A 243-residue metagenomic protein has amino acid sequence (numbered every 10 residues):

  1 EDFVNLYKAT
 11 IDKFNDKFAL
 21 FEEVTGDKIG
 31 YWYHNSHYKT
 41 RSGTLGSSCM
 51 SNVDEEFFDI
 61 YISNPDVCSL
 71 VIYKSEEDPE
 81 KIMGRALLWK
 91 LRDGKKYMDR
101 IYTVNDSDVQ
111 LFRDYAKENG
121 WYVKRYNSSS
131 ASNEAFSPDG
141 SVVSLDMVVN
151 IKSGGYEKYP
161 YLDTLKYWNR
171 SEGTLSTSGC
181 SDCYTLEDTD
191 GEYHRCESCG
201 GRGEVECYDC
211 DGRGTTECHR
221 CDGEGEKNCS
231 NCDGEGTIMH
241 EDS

Functional and structural regions predicted by a protein language model:
E1-D99, T103-Y193, G200: Non-catalytic substrate-recognition and accessory regions of acyl/acetyltransferase enzymes
L111-R113, C232-D233, D242: Surface-exposed beta-strand edges and their flanking turn/coil or helix-capping segments
Y126-S129, C210, C232: Short loop/turn and capping residues at structural boundaries
S181, E197, Y208, H219 (+1 more regions): Cys/His/Pro-rich metal-binding microdomains
D190-E192, C199-G203, C210-G214, C221-G225 (+2 more regions): Periodic glycine anchor positions in long extracellular repeat architectures
